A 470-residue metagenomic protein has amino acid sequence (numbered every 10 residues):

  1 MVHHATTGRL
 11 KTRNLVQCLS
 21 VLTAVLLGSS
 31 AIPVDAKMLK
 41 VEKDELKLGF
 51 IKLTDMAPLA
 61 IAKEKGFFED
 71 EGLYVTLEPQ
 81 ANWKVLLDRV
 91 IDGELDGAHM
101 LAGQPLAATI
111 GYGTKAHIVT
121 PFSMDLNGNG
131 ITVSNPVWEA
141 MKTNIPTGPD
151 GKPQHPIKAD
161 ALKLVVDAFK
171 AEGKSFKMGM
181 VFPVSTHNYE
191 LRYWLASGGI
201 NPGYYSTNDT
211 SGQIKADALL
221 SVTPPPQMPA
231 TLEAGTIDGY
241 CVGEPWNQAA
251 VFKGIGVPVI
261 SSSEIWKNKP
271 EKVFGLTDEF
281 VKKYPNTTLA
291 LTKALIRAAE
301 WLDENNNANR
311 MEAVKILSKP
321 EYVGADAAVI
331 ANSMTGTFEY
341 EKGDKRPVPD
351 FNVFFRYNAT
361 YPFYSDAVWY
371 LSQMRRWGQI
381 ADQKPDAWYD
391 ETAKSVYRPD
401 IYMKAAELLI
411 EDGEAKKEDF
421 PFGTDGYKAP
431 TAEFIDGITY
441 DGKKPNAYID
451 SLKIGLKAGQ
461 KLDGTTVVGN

Functional and structural regions predicted by a protein language model:
M1-R13: N-terminal secretory signal peptides that target proteins for export/translocation
C18-S30: Bacterial N-terminal signal peptides
S30-A36: Sec/Tat signal peptide C-region and signal peptidase I cleavage site
K37-S221, T231-A234, D238-N268: Short, glycine-/small- and polar/acidic-enriched structural segments that line small-molecule recognition paths
L53, Q80-K84, H99, F182-S185 (+4 more regions): Soluble non-cytosolic domains of exported or imported proteins
I131-T132, V273-V281: Short glycine- and hydrophobic/aromatic-rich loop-to-beta-strand nucleating segment in the catalytic cores
K283-D400: Secondary-structure end/capping motifs
V368-N470: Conserved C-terminal helix/tail region of periplasmic/extracytoplasmic solute-binding proteins
